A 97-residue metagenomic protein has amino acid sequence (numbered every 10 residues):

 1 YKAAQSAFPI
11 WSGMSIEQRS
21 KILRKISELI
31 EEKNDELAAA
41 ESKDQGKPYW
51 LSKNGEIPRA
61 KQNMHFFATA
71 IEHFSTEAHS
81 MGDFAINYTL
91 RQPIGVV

Functional and structural regions predicted by a protein language model:
Y1-A85: N-terminal Rossmann-like NAD(P)+-binding subdomain of aldehyde/semialdehyde dehydrogenases
M81-V97: Glycine-rich NAD(P)-binding loop of Rossmann-like domains
